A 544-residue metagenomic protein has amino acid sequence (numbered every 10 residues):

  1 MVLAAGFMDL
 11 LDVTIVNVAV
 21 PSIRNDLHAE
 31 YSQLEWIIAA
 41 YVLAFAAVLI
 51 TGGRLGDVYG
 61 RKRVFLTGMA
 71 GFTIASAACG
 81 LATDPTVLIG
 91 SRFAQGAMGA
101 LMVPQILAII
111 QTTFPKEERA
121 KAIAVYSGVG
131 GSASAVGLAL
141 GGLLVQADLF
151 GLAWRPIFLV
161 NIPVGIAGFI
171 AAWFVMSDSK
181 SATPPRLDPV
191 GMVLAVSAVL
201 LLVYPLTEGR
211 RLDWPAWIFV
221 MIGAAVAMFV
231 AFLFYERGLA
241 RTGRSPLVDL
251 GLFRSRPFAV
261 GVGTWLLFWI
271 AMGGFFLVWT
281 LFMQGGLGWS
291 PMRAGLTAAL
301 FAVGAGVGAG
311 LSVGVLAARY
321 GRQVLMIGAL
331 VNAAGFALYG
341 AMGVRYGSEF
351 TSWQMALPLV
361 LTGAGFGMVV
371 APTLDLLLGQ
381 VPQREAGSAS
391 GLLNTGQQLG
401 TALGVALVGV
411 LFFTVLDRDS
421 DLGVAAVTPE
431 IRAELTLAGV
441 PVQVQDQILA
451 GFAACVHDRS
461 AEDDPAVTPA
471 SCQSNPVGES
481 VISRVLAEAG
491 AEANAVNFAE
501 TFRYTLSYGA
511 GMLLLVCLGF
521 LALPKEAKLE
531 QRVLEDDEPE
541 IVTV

Functional and structural regions predicted by a protein language model:
M1-V18, Y31, I218-M221, M228 (+3 more regions): 12-transmembrane solute porter fold
A19-A47, V87-G90, M292, L296: Extracellular/periplasmic helix-loop-helix junction of adjacent transmembrane segments in MFS-like secondary
S22, G53-R54, V58, L143 (+1 more regions): Membrane-interface helix termini in secondary transporters
D26-H28, G60, L81-V87, L149 (+4 more regions): Helix-breaking motifs and short loop linkers at transmembrane-helix boundaries and internal kinks in secondary membrane
A39-G53, G99-L107, Q111, A299-S312: Central cavity-lining transmembrane alpha-helices of secondary-active solute carriers, predominantly the Major
D57, K62-V190: Helix-loop-helix hairpins in multi-pass membrane proteins, especially solute transporters
Q146-T264, A271, W289, T297 (+1 more regions): Hydrophobic transmembrane-helix bundles of small-molecule transporters
D375, L435-V544: Transmembrane-helix exit segments and adjacent C-terminal regions of multi-pass membrane proteins
